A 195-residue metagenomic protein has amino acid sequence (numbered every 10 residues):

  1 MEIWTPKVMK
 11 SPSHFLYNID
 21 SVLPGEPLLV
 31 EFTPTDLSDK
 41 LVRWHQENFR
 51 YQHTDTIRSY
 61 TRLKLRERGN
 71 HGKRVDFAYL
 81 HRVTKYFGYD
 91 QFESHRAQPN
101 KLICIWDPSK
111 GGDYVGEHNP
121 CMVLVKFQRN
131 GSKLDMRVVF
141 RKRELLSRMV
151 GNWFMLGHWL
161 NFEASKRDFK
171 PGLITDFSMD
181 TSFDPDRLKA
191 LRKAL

Functional and structural regions predicted by a protein language model:
M1-L195: Terminal, non-catalytic protein-protein interaction segments that mediate quaternary/complex assembly
